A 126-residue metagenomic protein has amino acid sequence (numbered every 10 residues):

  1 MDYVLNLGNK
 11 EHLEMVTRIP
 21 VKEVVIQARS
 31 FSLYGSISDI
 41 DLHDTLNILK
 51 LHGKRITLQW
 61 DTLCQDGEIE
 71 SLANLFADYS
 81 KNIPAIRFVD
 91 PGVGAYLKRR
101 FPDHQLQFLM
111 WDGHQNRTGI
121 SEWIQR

Functional and structural regions predicted by a protein language model:
M1-R126: Non-catalytic helical/linker scaffolds that mediate oligomerization, partner binding, and domain coupling around large
